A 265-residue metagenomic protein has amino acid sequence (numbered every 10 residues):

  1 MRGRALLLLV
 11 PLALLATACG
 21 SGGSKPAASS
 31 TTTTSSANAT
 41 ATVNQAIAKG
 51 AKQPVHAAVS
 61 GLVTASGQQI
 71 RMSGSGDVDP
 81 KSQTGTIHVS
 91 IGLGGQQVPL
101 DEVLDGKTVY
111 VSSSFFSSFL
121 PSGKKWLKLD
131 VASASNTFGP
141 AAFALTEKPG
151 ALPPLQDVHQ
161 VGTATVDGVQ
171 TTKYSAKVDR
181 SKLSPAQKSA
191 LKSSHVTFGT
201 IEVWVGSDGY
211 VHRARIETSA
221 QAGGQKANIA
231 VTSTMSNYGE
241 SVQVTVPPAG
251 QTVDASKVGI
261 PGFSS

Functional and structural regions predicted by a protein language model:
M1-P11: N-terminal export and membrane-targeting signals
R2-R4, G20-S265: Subset-of-secretome marker
L15-A18: C-terminal motif of bacterial Sec signal peptides marking the signal peptidase cleavage site
